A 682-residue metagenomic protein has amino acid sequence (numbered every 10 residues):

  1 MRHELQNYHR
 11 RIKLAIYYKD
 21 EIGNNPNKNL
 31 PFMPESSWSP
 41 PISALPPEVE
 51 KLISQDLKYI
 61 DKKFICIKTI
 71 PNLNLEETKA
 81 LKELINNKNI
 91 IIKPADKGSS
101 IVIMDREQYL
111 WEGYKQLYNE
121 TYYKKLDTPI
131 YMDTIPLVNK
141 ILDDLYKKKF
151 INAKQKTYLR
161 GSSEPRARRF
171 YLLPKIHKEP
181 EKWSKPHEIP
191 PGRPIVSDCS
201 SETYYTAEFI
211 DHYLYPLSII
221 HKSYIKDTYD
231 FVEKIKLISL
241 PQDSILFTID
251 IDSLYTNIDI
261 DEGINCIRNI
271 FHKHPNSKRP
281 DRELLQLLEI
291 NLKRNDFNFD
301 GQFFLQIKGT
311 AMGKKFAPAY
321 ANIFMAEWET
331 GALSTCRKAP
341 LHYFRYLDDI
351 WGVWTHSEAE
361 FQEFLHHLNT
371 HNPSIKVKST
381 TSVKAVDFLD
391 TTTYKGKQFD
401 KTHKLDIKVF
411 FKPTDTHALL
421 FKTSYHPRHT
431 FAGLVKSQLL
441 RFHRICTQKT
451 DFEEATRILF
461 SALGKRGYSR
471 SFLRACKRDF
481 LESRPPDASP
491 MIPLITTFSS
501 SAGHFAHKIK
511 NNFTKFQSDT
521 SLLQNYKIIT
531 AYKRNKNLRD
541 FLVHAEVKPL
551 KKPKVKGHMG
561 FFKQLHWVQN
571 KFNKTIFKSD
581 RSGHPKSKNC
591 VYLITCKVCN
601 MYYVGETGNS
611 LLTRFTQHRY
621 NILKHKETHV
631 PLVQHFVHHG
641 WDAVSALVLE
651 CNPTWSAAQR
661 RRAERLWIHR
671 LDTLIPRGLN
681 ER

Functional and structural regions predicted by a protein language model:
M1-R682: Charged structural interfaces that engage phosphate-rich ligands and support phosphoryl-transfer chemistry
